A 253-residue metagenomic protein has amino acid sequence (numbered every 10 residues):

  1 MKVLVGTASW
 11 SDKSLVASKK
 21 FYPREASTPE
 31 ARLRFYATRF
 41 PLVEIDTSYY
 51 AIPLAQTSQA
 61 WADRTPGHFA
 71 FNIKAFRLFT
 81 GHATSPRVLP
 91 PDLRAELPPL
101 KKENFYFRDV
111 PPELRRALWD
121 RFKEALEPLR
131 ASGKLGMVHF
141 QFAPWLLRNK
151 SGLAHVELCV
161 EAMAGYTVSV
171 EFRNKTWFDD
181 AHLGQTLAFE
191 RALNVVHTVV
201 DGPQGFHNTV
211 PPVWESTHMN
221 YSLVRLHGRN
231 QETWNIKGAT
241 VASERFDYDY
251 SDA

Functional and structural regions predicted by a protein language model:
M1-A253: Residues lining hydrophobic/aromatic ligand-binding pockets adjacent to catalytic sites
